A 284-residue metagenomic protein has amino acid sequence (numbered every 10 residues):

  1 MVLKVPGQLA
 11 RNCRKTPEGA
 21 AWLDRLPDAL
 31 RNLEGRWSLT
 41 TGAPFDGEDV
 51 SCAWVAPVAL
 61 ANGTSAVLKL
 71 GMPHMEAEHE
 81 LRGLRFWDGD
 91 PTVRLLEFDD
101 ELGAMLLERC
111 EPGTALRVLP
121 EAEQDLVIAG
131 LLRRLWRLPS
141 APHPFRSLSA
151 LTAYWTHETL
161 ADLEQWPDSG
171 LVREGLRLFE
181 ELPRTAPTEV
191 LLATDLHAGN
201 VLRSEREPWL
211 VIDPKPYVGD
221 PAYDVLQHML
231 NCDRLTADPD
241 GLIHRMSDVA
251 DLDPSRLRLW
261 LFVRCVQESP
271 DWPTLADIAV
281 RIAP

Functional and structural regions predicted by a protein language model:
M1-T92, S204-P208, R281-P284: Conserved NTP-binding catalytic cores of kinases and kinase-like/nucleotidyltransferase enzymes across multiple kinase
R14-P17, D162, W166-P167, G241 (+1 more regions): ATP/Mg2+ or Mg2+-diphosphate-binding catalytic cores that bind nucleotide phosphates or diphosphates via glycine-rich
A21-N32, S140-T194, S204-R206, D248: An alpha-helical support segment within catalytic cores of ATP-dependent transferases
D24-P27, N62-L106, C110, T114-L135 (+1 more regions): A conserved alpha-helical element in kinase catalytic cores
W37, W136-S140, A250: A general structural signal marking secondary-structure boundaries and capping sites
F45, D49-A59, V67-L68, L95 (+1 more regions): Active-site acidic catalytic loop and adjacent metal/ATP-binding pocket of ATP-dependent phosphoryl transfer enzymes
R203-S255: Active-site Asp-x-Gly
R258-L261, C265: Short alpha-helical scaffolding segments that buttress acidic/His motifs in well-ordered protein cores
